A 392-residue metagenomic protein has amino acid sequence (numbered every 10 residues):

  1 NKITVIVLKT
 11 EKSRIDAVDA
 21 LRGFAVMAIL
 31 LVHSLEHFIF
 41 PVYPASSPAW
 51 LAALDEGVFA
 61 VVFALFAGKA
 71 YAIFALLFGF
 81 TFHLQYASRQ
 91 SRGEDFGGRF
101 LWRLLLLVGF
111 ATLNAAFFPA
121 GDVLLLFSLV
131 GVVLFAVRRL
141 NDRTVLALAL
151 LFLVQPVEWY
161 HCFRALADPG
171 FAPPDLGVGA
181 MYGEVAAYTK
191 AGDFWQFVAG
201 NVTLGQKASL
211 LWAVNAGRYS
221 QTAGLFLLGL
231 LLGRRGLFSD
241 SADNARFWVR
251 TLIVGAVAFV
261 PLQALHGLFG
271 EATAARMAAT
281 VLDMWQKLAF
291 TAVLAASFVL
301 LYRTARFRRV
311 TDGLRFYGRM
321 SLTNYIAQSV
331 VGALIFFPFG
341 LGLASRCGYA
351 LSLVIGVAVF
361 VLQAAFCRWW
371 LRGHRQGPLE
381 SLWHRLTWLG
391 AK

Functional and structural regions predicted by a protein language model:
I6-Q85: N-terminal signal-anchor module of multipass membrane proteins
S13-L21, A25-V26, W248-L252, Y302-G332 (+1 more regions): Functional transmembrane helices that form membrane-embedded active or gating regions
V32, N114, F118, Q155-Y160 (+7 more regions): Alpha-helical transmembrane segments of multipass membrane proteins
W50-V62, F194-L211, E271-M277: Juxtamembrane membrane-water interface segments that cap and precede transmembrane helices
A72-A87, V123-A136, G217-D240, Q286-A305: Specific transmembrane alpha-helix
D95-G97, V133-L148, L231-I253: Solvent-exposed interhelical
L150-L230: Long hydrophobic alpha-helical segments that form multi-pass transmembrane helix bundles in integral membrane proteins
T222, L227, A275-R372: Alpha-helical transmembrane segments of multi-pass integral membrane proteins
